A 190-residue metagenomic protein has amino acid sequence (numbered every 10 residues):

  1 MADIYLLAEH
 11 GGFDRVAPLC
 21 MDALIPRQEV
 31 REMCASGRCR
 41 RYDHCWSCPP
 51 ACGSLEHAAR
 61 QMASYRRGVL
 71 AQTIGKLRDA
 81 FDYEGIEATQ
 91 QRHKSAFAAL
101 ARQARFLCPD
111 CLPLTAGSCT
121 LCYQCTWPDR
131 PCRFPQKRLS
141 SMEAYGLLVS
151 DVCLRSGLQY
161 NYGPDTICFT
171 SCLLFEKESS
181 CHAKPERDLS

Functional and structural regions predicted by a protein language model:
M1-C20: Short, extreme N-terminal leader segments that mark the start of a protein/domain
D14-C45, P49-S190: Catalytic cores of enzyme domains
